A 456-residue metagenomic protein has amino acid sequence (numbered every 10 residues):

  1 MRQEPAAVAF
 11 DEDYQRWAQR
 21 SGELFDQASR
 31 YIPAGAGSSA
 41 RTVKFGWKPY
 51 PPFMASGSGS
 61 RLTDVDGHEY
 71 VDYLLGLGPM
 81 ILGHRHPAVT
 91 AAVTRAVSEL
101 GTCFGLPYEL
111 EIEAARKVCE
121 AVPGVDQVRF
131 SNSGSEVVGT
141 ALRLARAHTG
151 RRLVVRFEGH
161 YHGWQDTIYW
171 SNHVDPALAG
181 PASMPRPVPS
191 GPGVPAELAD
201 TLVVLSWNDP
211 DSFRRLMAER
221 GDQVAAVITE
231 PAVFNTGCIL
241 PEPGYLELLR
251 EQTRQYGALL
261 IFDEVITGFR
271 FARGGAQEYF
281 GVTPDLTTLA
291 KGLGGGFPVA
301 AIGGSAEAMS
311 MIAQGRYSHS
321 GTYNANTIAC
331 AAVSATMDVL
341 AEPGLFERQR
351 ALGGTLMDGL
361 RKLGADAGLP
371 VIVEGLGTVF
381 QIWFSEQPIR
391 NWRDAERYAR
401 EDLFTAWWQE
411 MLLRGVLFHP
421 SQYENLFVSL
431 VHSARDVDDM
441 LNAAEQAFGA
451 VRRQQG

Functional and structural regions predicted by a protein language model:
M1-G456: Conserved N-terminal phosphate-binding loop of PLP-dependent enzymes in the Aspartate aminotransferase
